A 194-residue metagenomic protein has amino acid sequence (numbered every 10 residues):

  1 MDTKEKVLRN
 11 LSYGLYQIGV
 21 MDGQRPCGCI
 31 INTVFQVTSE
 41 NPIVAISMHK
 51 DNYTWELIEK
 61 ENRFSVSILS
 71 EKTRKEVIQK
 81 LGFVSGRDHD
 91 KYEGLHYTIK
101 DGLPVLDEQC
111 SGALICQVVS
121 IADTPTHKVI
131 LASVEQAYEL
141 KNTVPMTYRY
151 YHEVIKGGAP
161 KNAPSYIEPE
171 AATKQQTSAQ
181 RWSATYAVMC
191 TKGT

Functional and structural regions predicted by a protein language model:
M1-T194: Basic, polyanion-binding surface patches
